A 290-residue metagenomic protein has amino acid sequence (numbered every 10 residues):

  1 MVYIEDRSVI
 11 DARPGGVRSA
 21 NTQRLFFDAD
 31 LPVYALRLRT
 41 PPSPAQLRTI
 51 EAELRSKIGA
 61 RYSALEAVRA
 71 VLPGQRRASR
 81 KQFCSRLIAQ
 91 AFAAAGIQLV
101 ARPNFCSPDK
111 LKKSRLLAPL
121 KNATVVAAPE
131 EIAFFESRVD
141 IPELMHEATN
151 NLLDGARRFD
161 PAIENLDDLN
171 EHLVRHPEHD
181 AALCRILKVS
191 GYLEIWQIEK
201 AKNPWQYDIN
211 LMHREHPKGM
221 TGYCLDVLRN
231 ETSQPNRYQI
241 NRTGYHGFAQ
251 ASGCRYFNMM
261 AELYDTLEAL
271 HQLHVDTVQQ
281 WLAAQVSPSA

Functional and structural regions predicted by a protein language model:
V2-A290: Cysteine-nucleophile amide-bond enzymes
